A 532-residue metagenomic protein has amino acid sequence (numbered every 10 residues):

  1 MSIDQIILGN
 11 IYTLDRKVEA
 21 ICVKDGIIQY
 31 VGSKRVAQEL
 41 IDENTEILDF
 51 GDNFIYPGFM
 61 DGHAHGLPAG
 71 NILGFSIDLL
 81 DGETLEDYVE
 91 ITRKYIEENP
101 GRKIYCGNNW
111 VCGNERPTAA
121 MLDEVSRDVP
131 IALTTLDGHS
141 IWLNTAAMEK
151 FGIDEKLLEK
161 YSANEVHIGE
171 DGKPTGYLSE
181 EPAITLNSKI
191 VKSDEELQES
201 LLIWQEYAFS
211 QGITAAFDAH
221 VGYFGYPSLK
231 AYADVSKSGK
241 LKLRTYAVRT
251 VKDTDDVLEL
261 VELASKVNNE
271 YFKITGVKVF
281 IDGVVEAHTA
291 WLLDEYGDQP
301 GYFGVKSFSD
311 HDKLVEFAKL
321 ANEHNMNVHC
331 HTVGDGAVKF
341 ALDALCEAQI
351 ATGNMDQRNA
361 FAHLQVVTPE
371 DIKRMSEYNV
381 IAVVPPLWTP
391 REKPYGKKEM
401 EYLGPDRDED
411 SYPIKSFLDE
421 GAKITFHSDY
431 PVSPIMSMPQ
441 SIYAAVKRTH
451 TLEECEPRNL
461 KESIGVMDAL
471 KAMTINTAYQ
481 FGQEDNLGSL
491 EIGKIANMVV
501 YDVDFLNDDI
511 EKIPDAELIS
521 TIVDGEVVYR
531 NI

Functional and structural regions predicted by a protein language model:
I3-I7, L14-E259, V279, E286-L320 (+6 more regions): Divalent metal-binding segments
I7, K24-D25, I281, E491-K494 (+1 more regions): A cytosolic small-molecule/anion-sensing beta-strand core signal
V31, T134, D218-A219, Y246-T250 (+8 more regions): Generic beta-strand/beta-sheet core signal
H65, Y271-T289, V380-P390: Non-cysteine beta-strand/loop elements that form the S-adenosyl-L-methionine
W142-L143, D256-L258, E392-G396, M436 (+1 more regions): Short, charged, surface-exposed secondary-structure boundary motifs
N144, G212, I274, G283 (+6 more regions): Conserved, mostly hydrophobic/aromatic
K240-K278, R358-V366, K397-K423: Phosphate/diphosphate-binding loops
K319-V328, G336-N359, K373, V384-F505 (+1 more regions): His/Asp/Glu-enriched, well-ordered alpha-helical/loop segment that forms or immediately abuts the divalent-metal
